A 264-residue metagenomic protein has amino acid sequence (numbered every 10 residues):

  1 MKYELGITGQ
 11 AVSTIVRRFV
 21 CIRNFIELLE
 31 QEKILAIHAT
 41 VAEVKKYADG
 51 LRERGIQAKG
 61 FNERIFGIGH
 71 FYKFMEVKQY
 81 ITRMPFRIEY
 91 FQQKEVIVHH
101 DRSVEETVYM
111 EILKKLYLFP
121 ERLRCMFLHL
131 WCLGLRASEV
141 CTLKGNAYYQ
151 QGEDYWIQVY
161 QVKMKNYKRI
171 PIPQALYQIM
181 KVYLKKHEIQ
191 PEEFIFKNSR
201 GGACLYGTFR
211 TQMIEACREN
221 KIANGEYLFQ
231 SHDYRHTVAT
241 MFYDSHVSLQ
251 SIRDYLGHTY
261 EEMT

Functional and structural regions predicted by a protein language model:
I7-E32, I37-V77, I172: Non-catalytic DNA-binding core/recognition domains of DNA-processing enzymes
R54, I81-L113, Y160-K165, K197-A203: Flexible interdomain linker/hinge and immediately adjacent N-terminus of the catalytic tyrosine-recombinase domain
S103, T107-A137, R235: Basic, Lys/Arg- and aromatic-enriched nucleic-acid-binding interface segment
M126-F127, S138-L143, I252: Alpha-helix N-cap/helix-start motif at helix boundaries, enriched for small hydrophobics
L133, L143-Q178: Conserved tyrosine-mediated DNA breakage-rejoining catalytic core shared by Y-recombinases
Y148-G152, Y227, V247-T264: Short, polar N-cap/turn motifs at the start of nucleic acid-interacting alpha helices
P173-E226: Active-site/catalytic core of tyrosine-dependent DNA strand-transfer enzymes
T211-Q250, D254: Short, basic (Lys/Arg/His-rich) helix/loop patches that form interaction surfaces in the mid-to-C-terminal regions
